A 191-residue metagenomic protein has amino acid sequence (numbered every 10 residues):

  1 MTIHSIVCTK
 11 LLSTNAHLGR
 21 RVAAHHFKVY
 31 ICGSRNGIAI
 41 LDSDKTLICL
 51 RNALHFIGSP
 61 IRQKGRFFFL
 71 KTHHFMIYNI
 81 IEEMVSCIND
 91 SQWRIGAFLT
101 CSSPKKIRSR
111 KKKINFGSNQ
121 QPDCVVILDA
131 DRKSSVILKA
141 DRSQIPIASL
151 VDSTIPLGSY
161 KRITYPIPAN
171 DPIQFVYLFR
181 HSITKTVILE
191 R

Functional and structural regions predicted by a protein language model:
M1-C124, L128-A169, I173-R191: Ribosome large-subunit tunnel/peptidyl-transferase-proximal elements
